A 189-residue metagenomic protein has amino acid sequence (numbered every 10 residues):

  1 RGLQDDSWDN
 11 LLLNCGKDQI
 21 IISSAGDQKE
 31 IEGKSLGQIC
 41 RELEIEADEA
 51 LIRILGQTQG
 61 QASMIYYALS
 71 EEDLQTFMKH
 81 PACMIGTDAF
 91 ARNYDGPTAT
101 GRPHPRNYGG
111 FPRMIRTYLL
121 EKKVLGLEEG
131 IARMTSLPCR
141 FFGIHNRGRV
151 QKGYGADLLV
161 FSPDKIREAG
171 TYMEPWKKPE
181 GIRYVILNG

Functional and structural regions predicted by a protein language model:
R1-K123: Active-site neighborhoods of metal-dependent hydrolases
D5, T76-C83, T87-D88, R92-N93 (+2 more regions): C-terminal cap of metal-dependent C-N hydrolases
E44, G153, G189: Short, conserved phosphate/pyrophosphate- and ester-handling motifs at nucleotide-, phospho-/glycolipid
A62-L69, D73-L74, L125-I131, C139-W176: Acidic, glycine-enriched loop/beta-strand segments at the rims of small-molecule binding/catalytic pockets
M114-T117, L137, G181-I182, N188: Generic recognition of well-ordered alpha-helical segments
